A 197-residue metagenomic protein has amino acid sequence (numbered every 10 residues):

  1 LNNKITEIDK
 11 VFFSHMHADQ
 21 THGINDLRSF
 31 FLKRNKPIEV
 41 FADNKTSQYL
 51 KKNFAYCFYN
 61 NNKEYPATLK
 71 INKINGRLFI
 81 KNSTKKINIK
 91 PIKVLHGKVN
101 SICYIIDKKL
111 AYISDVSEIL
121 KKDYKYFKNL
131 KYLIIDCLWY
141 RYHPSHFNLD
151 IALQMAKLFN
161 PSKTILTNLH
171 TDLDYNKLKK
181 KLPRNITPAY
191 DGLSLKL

Functional and structural regions predicted by a protein language model:
L1-I113, K179-L197: Binuclear metal-dependent hydrolase catalytic cores
E118-K196: Cap/insert and terminal regions of metallo-dependent hydrolase folds
